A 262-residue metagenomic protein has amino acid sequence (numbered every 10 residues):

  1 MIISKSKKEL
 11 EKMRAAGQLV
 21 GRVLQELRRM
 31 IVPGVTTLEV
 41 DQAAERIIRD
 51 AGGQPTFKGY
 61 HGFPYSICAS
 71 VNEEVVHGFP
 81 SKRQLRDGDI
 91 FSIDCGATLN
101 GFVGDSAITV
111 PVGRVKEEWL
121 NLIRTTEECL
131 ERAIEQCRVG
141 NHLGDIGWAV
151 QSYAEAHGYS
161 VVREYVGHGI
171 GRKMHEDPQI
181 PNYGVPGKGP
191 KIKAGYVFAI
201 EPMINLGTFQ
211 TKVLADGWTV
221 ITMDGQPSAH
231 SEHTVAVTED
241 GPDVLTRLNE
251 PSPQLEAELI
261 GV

Functional and structural regions predicted by a protein language model:
M1-V262: Active-site neighborhoods and metal-handling regions in enzymes and metal-associated proteins
